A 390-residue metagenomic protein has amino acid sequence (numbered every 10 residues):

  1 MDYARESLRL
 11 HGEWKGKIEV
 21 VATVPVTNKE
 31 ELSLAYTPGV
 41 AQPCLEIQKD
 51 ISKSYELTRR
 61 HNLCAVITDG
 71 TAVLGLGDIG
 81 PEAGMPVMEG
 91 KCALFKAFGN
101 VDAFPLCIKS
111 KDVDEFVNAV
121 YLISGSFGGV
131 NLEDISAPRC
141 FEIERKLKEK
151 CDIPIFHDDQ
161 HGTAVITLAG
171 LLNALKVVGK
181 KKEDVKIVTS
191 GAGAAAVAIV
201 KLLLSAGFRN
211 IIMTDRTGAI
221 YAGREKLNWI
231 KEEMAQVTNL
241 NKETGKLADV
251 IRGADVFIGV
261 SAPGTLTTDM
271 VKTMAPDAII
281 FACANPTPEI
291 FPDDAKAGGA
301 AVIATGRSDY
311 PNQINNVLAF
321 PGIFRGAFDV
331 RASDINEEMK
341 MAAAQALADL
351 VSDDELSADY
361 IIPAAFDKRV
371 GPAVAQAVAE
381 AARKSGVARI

Functional and structural regions predicted by a protein language model:
M1-I155, A375, A381, S385-R389: N-terminal ligand-binding/catalytic initiation module
G12, Y55-R60, K96-A97, L122-S124 (+8 more regions): Solvent-exposed alpha-helices and their adjacent loops that cap or buttress functional pockets in soluble metabolic
D69-T71, I79, I108-K109, D134-A137 (+5 more regions): Short, ordered loop/turn segments at secondary-structure junctions
L74, I79-K96, H157, H161 (+1 more regions): Glycine-rich phosphate/diphosphate-binding loop of Rossmann-like nucleotide-binding domains
P105, N131-D134, I155-D158, T189 (+5 more regions): General beta-strand structural signal in soluble alpha/beta enzymes
D158-D159, V178, A282-I390: Adenosine-phosphate binding glycine-rich loop
E232-A301, R307-D309: Rossmann-like adenosine-cofactor binding region
